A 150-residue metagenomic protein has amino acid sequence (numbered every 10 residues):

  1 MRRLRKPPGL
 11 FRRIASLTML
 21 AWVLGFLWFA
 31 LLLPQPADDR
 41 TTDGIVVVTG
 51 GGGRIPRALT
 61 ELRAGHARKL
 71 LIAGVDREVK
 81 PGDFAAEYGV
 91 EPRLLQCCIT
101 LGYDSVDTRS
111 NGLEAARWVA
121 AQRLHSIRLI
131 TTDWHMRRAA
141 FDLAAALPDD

Functional and structural regions predicted by a protein language model:
R2-P36: N-terminal type II signal-anchor transmembrane helix that functions as the membrane-insertion/stop-transfer segment
A30-D150: A structural signal for short, hydrophobic/glycine-enriched beta-strand patches
